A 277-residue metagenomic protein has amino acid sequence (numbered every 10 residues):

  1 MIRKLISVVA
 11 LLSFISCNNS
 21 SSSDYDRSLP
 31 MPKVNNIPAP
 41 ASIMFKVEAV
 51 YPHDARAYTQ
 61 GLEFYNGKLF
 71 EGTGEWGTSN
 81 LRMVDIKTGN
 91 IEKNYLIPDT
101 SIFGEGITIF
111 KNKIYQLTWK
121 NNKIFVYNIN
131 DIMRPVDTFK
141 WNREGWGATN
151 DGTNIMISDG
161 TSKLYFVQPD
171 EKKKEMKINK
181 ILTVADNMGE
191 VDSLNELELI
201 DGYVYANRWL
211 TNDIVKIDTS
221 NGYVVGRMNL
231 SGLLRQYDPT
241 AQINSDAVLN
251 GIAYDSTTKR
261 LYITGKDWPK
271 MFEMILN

Functional and structural regions predicted by a protein language model:
S13-S16: C-terminal motif of bacterial Sec signal peptides marking the signal peptidase cleavage site
K33-R56, I86-K93, T240: A short helix->beta-strand "capping" segment at the edge of beta-propeller domains
E48-N80, L96-T108, G265-K270: Beta-strand-rich domains and repeat architectures in extracellular enzymes and scaffolds, especially beta-propellers
A49-H53, K93-T100, I178-E190, R227-I243: Surface-exposed loop and turn segments in beta-propeller and other repeat-based domains that flank or scaffold
A55-N66, T100-F110, W141-G152, M188-G202 (+1 more regions): Beta-rich, blade/repeat-based domains predominating in secreted/periplasmic proteins but also intracellular
E71-E75, I114-N121, I157-T161, A206-L210 (+1 more regions): Conserved beta-strand positions in repeat-built beta-propeller and related beta-rich domains
D85-G89, N128-I132, P169-K173, D218-G222 (+1 more regions): Short loop/turn segments that connect beta-strands within beta-propeller blades
G89-W119, K123-V126, M133-G145: Blade-loop segments of beta-propeller domains
